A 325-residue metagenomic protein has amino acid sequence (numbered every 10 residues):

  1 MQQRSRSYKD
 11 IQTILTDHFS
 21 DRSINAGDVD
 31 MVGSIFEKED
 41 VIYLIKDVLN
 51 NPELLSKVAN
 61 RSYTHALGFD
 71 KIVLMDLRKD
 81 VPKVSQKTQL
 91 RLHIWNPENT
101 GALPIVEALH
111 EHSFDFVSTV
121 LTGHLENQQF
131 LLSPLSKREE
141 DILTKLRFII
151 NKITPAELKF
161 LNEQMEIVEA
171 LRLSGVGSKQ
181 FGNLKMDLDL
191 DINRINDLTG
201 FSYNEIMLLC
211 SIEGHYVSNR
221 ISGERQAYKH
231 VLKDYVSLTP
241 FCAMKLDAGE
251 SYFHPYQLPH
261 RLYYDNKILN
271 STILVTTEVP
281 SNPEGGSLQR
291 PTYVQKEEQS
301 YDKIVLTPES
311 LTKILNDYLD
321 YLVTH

Functional and structural regions predicted by a protein language model:
Q2-R91: A short, N-terminal "cap"/entry segment at the start of jelly-roll beta-barrel domains of the cupin/DSBH fold
E53, R91-H110: Conserved short histidine dyad/triad with adjacent acidic residue
V58-S62, L103-E111, P240-F241, R261-Y263: Catalytic micro-motifs at enzyme active sites that drive phosphoryl/nucleotidyl and oxygen chemistry
H112-N127, L131, T276: Short, conserved beta-strand element in jelly-roll/cupin
V117, R220, I268-G285: A short hydrophobic beta-strand segment most commonly corresponding to one strand of the jelly-roll/cupin
N127-Q128, H254, P259-N266: Short beta-strand His + acidic residue motifs that chelate non-heme Fe in jelly-roll/DSBH and cupin folds
R138-H254: Double-stranded beta-helix
V275-L315: Double-stranded beta-helix
